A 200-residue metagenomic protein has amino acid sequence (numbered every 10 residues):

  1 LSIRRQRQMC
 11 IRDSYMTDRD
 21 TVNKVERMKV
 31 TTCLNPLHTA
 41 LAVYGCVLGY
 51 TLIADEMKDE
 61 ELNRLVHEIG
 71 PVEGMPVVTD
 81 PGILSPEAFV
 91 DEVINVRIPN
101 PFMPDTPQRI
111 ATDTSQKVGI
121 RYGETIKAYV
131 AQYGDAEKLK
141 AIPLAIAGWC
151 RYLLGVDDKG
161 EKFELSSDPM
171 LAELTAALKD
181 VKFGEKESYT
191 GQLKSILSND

Functional and structural regions predicted by a protein language model:
L1-I11: Single conserved hydrophobic/aromatic residue that forms the stacking wall/gate of nucleotide- or nucleobase-binding
S14-C33: Short, hydrophobic/aliphatic alpha-helical segments
K29-G45: Conserved phosphate/anionic-ligand binding catalytic regions in large, soluble enzymes, centered on
A40-T51, Y152-D157: Extended, well-ordered alpha-helical segments in internal regulatory regions
V47-R64, V77-P81, Y129-E137: Inter-helical turn/loop segments and adjacent helix faces that build the functional surface of alpha-helical bundle
E68-F89: A structural-propensity feature for long, helix-poor, extended segments
P86-V96, A145-G148: A glycine-rich phosphate-binding loop feature that marks nucleotide/adenosyl-phosphate handling sites
I98-F102, T106-D200: Long, compositionally biased intrinsically disordered regions
